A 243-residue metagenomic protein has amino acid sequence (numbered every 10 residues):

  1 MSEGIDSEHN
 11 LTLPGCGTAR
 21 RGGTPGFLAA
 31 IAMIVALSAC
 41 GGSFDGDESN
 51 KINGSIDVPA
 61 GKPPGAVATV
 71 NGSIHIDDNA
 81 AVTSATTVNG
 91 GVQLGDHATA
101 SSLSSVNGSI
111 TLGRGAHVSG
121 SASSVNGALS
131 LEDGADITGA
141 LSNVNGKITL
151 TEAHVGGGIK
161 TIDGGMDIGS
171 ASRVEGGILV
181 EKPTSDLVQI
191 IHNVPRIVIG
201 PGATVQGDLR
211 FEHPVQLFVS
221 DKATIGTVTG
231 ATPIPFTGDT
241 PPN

Functional and structural regions predicted by a protein language model:
M1-S38: Sec-dependent bacterial lipoprotein signal peptides
L37-N243: Extended beta-solenoid/beta-helix repeat architectures
